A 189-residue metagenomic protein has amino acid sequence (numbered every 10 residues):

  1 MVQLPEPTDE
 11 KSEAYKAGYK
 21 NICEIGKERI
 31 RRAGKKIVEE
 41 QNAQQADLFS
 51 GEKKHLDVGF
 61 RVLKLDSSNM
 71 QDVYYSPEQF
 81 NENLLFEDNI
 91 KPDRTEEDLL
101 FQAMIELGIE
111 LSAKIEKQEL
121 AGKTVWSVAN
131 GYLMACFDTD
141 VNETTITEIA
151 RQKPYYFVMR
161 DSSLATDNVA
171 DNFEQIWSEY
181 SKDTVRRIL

Functional and structural regions predicted by a protein language model:
M1-L189: Accessory, often C-terminal, charged low-complexity segments
